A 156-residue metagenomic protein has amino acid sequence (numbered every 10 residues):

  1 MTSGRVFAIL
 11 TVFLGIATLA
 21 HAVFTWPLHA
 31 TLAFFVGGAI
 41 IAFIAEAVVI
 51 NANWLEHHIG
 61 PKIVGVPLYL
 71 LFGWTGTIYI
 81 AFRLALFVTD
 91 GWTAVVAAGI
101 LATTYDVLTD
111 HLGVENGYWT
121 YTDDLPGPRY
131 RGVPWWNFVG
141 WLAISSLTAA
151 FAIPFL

Functional and structural regions predicted by a protein language model:
M1-L156: Aromatic-rich, lipid-facing transmembrane alpha helices and their immediate juxtamembrane interface loops in integral
